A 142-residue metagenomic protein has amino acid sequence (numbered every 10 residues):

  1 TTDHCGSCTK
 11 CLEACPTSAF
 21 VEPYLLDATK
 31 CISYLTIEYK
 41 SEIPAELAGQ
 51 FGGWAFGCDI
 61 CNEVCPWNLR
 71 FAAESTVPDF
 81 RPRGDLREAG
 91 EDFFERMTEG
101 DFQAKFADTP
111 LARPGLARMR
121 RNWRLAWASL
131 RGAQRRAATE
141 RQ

Functional and structural regions predicted by a protein language model:
T1-E13: Glycine-rich adenosyl-nucleotide cofactor-binding module
K10-S33, W54-F56, I60-D79: Iron-sulfur cluster-binding cysteine motifs and their immediate structural context in ferredoxin-like electron-transfer
T17, V21, I37-K40, S129: Conserved helix-loop functional segments at active or binding sites
S33-G57: Acidic/histidine-rich catalytic neighborhood
G84-R96, A104: Alpha-helical adaptor scaffolds
M97-E99, S129-G132: Alpha-helical transmembrane segments of multi-pass membrane proteins
Q103-K105, A133-Q142: Amphipathic alpha-helical scaffolding segments comprising HEAT/armadillo-like alpha-solenoid repeats
A104-A107, A112-L130: Long, compositionally biased charged/polar accessory segments in the mid-to-C-terminal portions of proteins
